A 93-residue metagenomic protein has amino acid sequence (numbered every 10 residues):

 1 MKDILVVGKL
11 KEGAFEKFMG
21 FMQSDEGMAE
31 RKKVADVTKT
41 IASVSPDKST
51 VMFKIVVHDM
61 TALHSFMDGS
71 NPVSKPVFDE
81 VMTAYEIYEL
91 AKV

Functional and structural regions predicted by a protein language model:
M1-V73, T83-V93: Short S/T/G/P-rich N-terminal loop/turn motif that feeds into the first structured element of a domain
P76-D79: Short, exposed beta-strand-loop hairpins at the edges of beta-sheets in extracellular/periplasmic proteins
